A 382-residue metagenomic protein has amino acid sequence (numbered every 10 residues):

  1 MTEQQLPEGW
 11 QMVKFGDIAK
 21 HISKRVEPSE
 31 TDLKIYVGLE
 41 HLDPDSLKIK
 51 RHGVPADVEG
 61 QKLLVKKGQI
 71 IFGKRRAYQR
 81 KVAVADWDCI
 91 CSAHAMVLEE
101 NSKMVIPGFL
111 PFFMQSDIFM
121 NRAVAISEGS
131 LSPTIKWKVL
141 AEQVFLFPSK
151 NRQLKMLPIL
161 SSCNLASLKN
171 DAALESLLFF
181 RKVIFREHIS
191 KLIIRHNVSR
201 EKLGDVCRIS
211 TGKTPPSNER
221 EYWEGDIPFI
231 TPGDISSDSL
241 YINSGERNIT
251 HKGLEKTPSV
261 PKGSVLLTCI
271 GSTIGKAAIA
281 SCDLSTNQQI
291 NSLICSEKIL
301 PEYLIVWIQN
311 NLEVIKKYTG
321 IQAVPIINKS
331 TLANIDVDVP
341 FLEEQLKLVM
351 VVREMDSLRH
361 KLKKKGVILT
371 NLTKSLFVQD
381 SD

Functional and structural regions predicted by a protein language model:
M1-V26, V144-L146, K150-L154, K169 (+6 more regions): Non-catalytic DNA-recognition/assembly elements of restriction-modification systems
E3, E8, R75, C89-M96 (+5 more regions): A short glycine-rich beta-alpha junction/loop motif
G16-E27, D32-K67, C91, G204-E219 (+1 more regions): Sequence-specific dsDNA recognition surfaces
P28-Y36, A125-S127, S199-R200, P216-E224 (+1 more regions): Short coil/turn segments at secondary-structure boundaries
Q61-L63, K67-D117, T231-P232, G245-Q309: A short beta-sheet element
R76, S161, G271, V351-R353: Short, surface-exposed secondary-structure boundary micro-motifs
L154, I159-A166: Hydrophobic alpha-helical bundles that form the membrane domains of multi-pass transporters
